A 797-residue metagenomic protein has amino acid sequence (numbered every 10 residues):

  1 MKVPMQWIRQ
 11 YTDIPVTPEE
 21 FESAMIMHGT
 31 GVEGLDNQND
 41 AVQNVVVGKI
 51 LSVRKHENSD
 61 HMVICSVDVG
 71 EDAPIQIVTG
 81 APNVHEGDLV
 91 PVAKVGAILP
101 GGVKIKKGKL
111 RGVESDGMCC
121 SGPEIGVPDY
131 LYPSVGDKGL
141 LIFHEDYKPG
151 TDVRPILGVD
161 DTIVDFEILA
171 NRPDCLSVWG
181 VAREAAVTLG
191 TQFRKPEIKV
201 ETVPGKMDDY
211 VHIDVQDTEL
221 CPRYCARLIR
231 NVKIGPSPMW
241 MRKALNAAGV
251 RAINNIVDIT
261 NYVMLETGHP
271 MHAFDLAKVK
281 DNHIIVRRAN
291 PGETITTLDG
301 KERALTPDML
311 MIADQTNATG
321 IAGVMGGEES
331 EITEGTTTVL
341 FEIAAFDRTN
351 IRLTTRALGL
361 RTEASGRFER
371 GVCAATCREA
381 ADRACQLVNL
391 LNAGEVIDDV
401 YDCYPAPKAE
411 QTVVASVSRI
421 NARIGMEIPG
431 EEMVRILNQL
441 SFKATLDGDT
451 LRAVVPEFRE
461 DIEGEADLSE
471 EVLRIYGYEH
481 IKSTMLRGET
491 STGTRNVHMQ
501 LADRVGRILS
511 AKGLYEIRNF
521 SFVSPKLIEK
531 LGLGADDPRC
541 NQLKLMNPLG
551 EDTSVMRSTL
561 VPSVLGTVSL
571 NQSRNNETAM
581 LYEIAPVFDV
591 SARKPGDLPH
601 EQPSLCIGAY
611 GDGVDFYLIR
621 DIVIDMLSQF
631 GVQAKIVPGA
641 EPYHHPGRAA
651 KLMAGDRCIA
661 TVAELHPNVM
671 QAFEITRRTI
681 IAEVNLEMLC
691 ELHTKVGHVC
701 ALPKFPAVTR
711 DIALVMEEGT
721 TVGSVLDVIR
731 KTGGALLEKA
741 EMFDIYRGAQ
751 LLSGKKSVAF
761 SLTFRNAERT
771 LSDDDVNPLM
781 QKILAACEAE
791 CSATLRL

Functional and structural regions predicted by a protein language model:
M1-G205, L340, G359, E363 (+4 more regions): Phosphate-backbone binding interfaces of nucleic-acid-interacting proteins
K2, S23, Q439-T445, D461 (+5 more regions): A carboxyl-terminal module marker
K2-I8, D161-L169, P222-R230, E363-G371 (+8 more regions): Short, hydrophobic beta-strand segments
M5, S23, V63, L189 (+2 more regions): Glycine/proline-enriched, intrinsically flexible loops and inter-domain linkers
V47-I77, N254, T260-E329: Conserved mixed alpha/beta core segments that line enzyme active sites in large multi-domain catalysts
R111-I142, R154-G158, T162, L310-A409 (+4 more regions): Mobile "lid/hinge" segments at catalytic clefts and subdomain interfaces of large enzymes
A185-V215, N392-I420, M426-E427: Terminal amphipathic helices with adjacent charged low-complexity linkers/tails
V413-E577, R710, T763-R765, D775-L797: Extended, well-folded interaction surfaces typified by the phenylalanyl-tRNA synthetase beta subunit core
